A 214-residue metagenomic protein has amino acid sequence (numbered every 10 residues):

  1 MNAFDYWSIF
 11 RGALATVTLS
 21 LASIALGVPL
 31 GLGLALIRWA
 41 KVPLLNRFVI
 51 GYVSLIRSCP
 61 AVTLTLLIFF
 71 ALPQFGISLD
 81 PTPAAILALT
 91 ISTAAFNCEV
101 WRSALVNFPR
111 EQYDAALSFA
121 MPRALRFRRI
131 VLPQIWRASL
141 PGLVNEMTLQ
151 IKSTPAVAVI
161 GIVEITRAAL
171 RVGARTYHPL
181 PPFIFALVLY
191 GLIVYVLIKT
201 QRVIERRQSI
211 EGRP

Functional and structural regions predicted by a protein language model:
M1-P214: Transmembrane alpha-helices and adjacent helix-loop boundaries
